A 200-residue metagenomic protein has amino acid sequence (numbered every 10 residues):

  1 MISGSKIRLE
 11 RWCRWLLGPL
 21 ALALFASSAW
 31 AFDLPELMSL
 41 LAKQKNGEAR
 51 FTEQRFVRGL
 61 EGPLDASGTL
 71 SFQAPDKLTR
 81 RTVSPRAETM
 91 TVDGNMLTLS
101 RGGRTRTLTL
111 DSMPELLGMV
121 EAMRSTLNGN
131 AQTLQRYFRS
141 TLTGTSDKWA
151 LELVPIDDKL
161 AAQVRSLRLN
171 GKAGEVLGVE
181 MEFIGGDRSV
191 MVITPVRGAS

Functional and structural regions predicted by a protein language model:
M1-W12: N-terminal secretory signal peptides that target proteins for export/translocation
I2, A29-T52, F56-P63: N-terminal leader/targeting segments and the immediate start of mature chains
L16-S27: Bacterial N-terminal signal peptides
F51, L78-T82, L97-L99, L151-L153 (+1 more regions): Short hydrophobic/aromatic-rich beta-strand segments that constitute the beta-sheet cores of beta-sandwich/beta-barrel
G62-G68, S166, D187: Amphipathic hydrophobic-ligand
T69-E121, S189, P195: An acidic-aromatic
G102-W149, V154: Flexible, surface-exposed loop/linker segments and immediately adjacent secondary-structure boundaries
A131-Y137, G144-S200: Gly/Pro-enriched, hydrophobic low-complexity segments that function as extracytoplasmic propeptides/linkers
